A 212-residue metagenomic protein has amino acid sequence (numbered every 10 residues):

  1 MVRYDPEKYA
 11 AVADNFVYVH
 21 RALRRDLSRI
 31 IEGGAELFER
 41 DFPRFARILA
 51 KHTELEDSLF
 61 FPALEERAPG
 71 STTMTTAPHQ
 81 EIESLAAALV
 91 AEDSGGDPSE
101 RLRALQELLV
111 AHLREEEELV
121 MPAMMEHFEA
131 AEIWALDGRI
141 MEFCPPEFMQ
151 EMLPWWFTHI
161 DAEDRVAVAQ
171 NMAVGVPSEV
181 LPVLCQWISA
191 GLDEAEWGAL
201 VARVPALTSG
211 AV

Functional and structural regions predicted by a protein language model:
M1-V212: Small-residue-biased structural context
